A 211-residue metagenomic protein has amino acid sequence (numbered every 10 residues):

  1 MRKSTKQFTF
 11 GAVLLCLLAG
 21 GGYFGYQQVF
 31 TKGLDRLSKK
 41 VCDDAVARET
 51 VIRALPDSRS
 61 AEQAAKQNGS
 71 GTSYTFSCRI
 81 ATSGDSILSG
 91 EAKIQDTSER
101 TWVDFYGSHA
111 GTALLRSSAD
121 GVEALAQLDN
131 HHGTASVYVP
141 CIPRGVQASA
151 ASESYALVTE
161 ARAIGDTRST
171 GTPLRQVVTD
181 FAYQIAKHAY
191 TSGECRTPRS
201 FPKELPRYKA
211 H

Functional and structural regions predicted by a protein language model:
R2-Q27: Hydrophobic membrane-insertion alpha-helices, especially the h-region of bacterial N-terminal signal peptides
F30-F181, A186-K187, T191, P198-A210: A small/polar (G/S/T-enriched), proline-flanked helix-loop surface module common in exported/cell-envelope proteins
